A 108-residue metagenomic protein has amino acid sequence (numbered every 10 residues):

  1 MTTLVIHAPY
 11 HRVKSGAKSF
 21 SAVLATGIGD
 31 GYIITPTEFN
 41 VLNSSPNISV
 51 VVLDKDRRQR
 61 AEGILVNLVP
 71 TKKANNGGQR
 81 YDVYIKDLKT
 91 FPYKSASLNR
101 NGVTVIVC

Functional and structural regions predicted by a protein language model:
M1-S44, K55, T90, S97 (+1 more regions): Compositionally biased, charged N-terminal/linker segments
T3-L4, V50, D82-V83: A broad, low-specificity signal marking well-ordered, structured residues that form hydrophobic/aromatic
N43-I48, I64-L68: Short amphipathic alpha-helical surface micro-motifs
I48-R58: Short aromatic-glycine motifs in intrinsically disordered, low-complexity regions
D56-C108: Aromatic- and Lys/Arg-enriched surface recognition patch
